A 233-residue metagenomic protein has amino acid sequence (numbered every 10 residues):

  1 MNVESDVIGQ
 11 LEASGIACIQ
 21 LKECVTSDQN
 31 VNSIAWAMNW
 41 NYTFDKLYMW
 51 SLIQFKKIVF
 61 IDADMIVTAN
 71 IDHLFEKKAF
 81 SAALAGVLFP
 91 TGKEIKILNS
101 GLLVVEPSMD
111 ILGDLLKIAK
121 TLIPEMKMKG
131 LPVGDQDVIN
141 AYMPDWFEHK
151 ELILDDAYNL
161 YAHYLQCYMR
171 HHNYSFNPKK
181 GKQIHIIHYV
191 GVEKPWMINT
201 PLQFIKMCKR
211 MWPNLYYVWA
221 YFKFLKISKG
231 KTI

Functional and structural regions predicted by a protein language model:
M1-T26: Acidic donor-binding segment of Leloir-type glycosyltransferases
D6-A13, D72-K77, I198-N199: Short loop/helix-cap segments at secondary-structure boundaries that form the rim of catalytic
S14, P107, I111-L112, L116 (+2 more regions): A glycosyltransferase accessory/donor-loop signature
C18-D28, Y42-I97, L102-M109, G113: GT-A fold catalytic core of metal-dependent nucleotide-sugar glycosyltransferases, centered on the diacidic
C24-V31, F89-P90, N159-Y164, P195: A short acidic, often aromatic-flanked loop/helix-cap motif at beta-alpha or helix-coil junctions that lines enzyme
V31-N39, I95-N99, Y168-Y174: Short, surface-exposed amphipathic charged segments that create phosphate/polyanion-binding patches used for binding
N39-T43, P132: A conditional alpha-helix N-cap/helix-loop micro-motif detector
